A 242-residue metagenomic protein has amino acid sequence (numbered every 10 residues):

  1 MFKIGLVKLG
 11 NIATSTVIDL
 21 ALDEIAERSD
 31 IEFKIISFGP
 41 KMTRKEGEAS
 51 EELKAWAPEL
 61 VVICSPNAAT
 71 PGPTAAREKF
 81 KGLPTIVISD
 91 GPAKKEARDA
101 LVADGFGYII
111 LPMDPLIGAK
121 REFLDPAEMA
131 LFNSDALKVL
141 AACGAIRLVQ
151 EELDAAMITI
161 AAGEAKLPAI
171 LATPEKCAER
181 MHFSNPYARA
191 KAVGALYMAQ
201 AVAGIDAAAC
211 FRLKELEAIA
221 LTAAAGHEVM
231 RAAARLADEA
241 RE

Functional and structural regions predicted by a protein language model:
M1-S50, A55-P58, C64-P71, A75-E242: Anaerobic metallocofactor- and corrinoid-dependent redox/one-carbon enzyme cores, especially those from methanogenesis
